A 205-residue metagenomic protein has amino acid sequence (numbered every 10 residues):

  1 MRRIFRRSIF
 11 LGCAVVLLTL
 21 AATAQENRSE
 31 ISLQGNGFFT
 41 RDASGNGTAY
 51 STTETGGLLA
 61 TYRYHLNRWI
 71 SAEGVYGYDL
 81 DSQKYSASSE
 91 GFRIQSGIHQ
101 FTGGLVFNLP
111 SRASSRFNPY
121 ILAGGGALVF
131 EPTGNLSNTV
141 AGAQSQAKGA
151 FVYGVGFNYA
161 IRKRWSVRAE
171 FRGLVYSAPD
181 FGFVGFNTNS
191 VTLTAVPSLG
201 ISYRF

Functional and structural regions predicted by a protein language model:
M1-N27, F205: Cleavable N-terminal export/targeting peptides
E26-D42: Short N-terminal segments immediately surrounding and downstream of signal-peptide cleavage
N27, T52-L58, Q95-F101, F117 (+2 more regions): Residues that define the transmembrane beta-barrel architecture of outer-membrane proteins
S32, T61-S137, T194-F205: Gram-negative (and chloroplast) outer-membrane scaffold detector with strong preference for beta-barrel transmembrane
D42-A49, K84-E90, E131-V140, P179-F186: Outer-membrane beta-barrel translocator domains and adjoining extracellular loop/strand segments of Gram-negative
D81-Y85, Y159-F205: Predominantly the C-terminal beta-signal and adjacent terminal strand-loop region of outer-membrane beta-barrel
F101-G103, I121-A127, A147-F157, G173: Hydrophobic alpha-helical segments of small multi-pass membrane proteins
P132-N135, G142-Q146, F151, Y176 (+1 more regions): A beta-strand edge to alpha-helix "cap/lid" segment located at domain peripheries
